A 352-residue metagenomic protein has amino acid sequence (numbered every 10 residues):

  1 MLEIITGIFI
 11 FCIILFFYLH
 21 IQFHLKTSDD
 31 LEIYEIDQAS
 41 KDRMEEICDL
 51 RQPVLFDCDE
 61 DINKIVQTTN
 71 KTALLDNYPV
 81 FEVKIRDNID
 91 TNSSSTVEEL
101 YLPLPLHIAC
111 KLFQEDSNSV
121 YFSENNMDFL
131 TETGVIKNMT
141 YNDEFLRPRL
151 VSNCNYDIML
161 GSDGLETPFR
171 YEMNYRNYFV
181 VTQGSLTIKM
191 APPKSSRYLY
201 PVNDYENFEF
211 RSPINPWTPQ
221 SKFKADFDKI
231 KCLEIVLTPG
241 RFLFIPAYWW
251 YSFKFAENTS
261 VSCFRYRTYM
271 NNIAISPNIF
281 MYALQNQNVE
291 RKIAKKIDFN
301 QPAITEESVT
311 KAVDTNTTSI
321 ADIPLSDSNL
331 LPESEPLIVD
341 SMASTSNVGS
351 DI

Functional and structural regions predicted by a protein language model:
M1-F242, W250-I352: N-terminal accessory scaffold of Fe(II)-dependent oxygenases
